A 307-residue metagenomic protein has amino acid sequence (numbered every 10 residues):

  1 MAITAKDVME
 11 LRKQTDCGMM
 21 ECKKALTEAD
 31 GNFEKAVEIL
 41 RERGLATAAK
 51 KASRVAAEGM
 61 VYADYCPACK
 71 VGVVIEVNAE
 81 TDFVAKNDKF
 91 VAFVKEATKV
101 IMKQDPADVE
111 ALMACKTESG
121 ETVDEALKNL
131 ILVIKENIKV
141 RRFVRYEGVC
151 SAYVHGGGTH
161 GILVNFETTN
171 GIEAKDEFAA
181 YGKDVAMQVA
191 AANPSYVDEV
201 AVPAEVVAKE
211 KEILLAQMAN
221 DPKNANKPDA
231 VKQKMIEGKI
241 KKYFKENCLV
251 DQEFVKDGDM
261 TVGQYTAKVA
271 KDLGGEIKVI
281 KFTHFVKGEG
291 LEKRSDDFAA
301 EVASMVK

Functional and structural regions predicted by a protein language model:
A2-K307: N-terminal assembly/interaction segments in proteins that build large macromolecular machines
